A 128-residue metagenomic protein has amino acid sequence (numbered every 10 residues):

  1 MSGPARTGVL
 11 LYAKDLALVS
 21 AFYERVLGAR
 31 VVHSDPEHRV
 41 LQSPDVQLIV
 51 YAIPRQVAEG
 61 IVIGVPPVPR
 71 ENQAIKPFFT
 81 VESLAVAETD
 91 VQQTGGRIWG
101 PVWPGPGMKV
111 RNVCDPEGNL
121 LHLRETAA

Functional and structural regions predicted by a protein language model:
M1-T7, A29-T80, V86-C114, E125-A128: Vicinal oxygen chelate
L10-Y12: A conserved hydrophobic helix/loop-capping motif in glycosyltransferases and polysaccharide synthases
V19-E24, V91, G118: Conserved active-site tyrosine of GNAT-family acetyltransferases
L120-L123: Short glycine-/small-residue motifs
